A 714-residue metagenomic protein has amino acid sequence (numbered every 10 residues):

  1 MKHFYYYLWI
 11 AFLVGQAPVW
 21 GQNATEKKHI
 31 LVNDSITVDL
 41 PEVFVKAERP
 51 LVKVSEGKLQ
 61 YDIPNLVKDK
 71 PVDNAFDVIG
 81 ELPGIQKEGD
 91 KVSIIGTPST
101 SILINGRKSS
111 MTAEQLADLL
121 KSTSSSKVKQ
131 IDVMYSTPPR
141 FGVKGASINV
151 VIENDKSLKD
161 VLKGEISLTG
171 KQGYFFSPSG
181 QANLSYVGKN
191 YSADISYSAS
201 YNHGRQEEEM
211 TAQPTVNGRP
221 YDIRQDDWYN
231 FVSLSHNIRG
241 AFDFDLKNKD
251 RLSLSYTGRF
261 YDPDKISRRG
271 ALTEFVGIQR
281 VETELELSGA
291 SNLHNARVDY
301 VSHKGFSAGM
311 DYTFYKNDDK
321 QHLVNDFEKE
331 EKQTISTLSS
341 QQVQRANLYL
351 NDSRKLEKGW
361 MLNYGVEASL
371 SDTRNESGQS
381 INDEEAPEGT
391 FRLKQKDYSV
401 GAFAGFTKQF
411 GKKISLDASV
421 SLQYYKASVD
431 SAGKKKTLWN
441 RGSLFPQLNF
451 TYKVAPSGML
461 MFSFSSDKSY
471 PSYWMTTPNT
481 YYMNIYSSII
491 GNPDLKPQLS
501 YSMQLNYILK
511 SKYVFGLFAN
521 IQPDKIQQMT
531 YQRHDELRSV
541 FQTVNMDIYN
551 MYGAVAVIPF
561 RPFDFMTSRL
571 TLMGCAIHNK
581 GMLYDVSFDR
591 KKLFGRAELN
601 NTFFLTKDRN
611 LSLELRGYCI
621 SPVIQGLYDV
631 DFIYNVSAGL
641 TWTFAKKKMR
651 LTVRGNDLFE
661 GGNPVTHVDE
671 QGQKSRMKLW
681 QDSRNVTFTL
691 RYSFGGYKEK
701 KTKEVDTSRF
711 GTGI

Functional and structural regions predicted by a protein language model:
N23-V67, K87-G89, T97-S99, Y135: Short, acidic, small-residue-rich periplasmic hinge/interaction motif at the N-terminus of Gram-negative outer-membrane
L31, E42, A75-V78, L116-D118 (+2 more regions): N-terminal periplasmic accessory domains that precede and gate Gram-negative outer-membrane beta-barrel machines
F76-M111: Extracytoplasmic beta-strand/coil segments of soluble accessory domains associated with Gram-negative outer-membrane
S109-Y135: Short acidic/polar hinge/loop motifs at secondary-structure boundaries that mediate gating or recognition
F175-H203, R219-I266, N292-H294, S302 (+2 more regions): Transmembrane beta-barrel wall of Gram-negative outer-membrane proteins
S235-D262, E284-A432, T451-M461, Y513-L517 (+2 more regions): Face-selective signature of the C-terminal outer-membrane beta-barrel domain
Q395, K468-L517, I521-P523, F541-G553 (+2 more regions): Outer-membrane beta-barrel signature, preferentially recognizing the C-terminal barrel domain of Gram-negative
K592-I714: Conserved C-terminal beta-signal and adjacent last beta-strands/turns of outer-membrane beta-barrel proteins
